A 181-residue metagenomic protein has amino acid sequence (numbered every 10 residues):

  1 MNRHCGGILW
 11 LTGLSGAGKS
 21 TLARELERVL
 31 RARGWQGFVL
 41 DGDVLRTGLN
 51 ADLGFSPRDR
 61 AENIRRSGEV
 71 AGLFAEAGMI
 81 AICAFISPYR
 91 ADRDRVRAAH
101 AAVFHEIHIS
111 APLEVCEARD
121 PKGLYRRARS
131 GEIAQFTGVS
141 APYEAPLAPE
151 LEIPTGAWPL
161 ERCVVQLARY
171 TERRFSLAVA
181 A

Functional and structural regions predicted by a protein language model:
N2-R28: Walker A (P-loop) phosphate-binding motif
G6-I8, Q36, I80-I82: Residue-level preference for the first positions of well-ordered beta-strands
L14, A32-W35, W158, R162: Hydrophobic/basic alpha-helical segments enriched in Actinobacteria
A17, R24-G72, E76: Conserved substrate/cofactor phosphate-moiety recognition/catalytic segment in nucleotide-dependent phosphotransferases
V39, F104-E106, E150-E152: Conserved beta-strand scaffold positions in the cores of enzyme catalytic domains, especially in NTP/NDP-utilizing
G48-F55, D59, A71-R129, Q135: ATP-dependent NMP and nucleoside kinases share a basic, alpha-helical "lid"
S110-L113, A118-Q166, R173-A180: Small-molecule kinase domains that catalyze NTP-dependent phosphoryl transfer to phosphate-bearing small molecules
